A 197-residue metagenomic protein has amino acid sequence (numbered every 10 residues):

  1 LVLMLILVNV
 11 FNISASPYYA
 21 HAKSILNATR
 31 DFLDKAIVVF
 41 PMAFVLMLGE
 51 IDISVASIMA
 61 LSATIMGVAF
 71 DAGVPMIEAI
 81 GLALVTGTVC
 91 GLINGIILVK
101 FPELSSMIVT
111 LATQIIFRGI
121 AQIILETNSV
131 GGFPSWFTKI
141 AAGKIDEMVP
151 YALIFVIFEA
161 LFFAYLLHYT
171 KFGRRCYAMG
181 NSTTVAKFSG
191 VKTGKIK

Functional and structural regions predicted by a protein language model:
V2-L3, A28, A36, S57-I58 (+3 more regions): Hydrophobic alpha-helical transmembrane segments
V2-N12, V156-F163: Hydrophobic core of alpha-helical transmembrane segments in multi-pass integral membrane proteins
I6-P17, A22-A72, I97-P102: Single transmembrane alpha-helix segments in multi-pass membrane proteins
D34-K35, A63-T64, A112-A121, F188: Small-residue-rich segments of transmembrane alpha-helices in multi-pass membrane proteins, especially helix faces
K35, V39, T88-I96, Q122-I123: Transmembrane alpha-helical segments of multi-pass membrane transport proteins and ion-pumping complexes
F44, V55, E78, S105-S106 (+2 more regions): Residue-level recognition of membrane-helix boundary sites in multi-pass small-molecule transporters
P75, A79-A83, V89-N94, D146-K197: Helix-loop-helix "hairpin" substructures at the membrane interface of multi-pass membrane proteins
L104-T170, K195-I196: Transmembrane helix-bundle core of multi-pass membrane transporters and related energy-transducing complexes
